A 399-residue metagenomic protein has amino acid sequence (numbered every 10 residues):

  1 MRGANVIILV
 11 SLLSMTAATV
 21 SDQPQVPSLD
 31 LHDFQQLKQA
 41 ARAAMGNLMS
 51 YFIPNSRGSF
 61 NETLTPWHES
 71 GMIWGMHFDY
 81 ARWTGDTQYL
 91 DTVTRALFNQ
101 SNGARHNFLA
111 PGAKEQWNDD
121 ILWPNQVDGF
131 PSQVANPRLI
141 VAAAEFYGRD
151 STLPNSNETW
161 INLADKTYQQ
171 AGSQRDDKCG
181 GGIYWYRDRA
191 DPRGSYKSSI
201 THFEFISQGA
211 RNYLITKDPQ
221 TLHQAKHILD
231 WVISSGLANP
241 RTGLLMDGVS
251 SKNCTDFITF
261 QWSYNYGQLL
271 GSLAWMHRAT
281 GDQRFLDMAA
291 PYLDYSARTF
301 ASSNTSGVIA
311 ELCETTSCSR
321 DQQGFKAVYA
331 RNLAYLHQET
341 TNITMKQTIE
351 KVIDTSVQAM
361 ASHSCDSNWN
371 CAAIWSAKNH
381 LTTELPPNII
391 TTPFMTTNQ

Functional and structural regions predicted by a protein language model:
M1-D22: Fungal secretory targeting signals
V26-D119, W123, P131-V134, F146 (+5 more regions): CBM-like carbohydrate-recognition segments
H77-Y80, D128-P131, A143, G209-N212 (+2 more regions): The core hydrophobic/aromatic register in alpha-helical repeat solenoids, strongest for pentatricopeptide repeats
N157-E158, A190-R193, T221, A238-F260 (+2 more regions): Juxtamembrane/interface segments of multi-pass membrane proteins
I161-V232: Aromatic- and glycine-enriched pocket-lining scaffold segments that form the walls of small-molecule binding clefts
I200-T216, Q220-M276, A289, S296: Active-site cradle of extracellular carbohydrate-active enzymes
